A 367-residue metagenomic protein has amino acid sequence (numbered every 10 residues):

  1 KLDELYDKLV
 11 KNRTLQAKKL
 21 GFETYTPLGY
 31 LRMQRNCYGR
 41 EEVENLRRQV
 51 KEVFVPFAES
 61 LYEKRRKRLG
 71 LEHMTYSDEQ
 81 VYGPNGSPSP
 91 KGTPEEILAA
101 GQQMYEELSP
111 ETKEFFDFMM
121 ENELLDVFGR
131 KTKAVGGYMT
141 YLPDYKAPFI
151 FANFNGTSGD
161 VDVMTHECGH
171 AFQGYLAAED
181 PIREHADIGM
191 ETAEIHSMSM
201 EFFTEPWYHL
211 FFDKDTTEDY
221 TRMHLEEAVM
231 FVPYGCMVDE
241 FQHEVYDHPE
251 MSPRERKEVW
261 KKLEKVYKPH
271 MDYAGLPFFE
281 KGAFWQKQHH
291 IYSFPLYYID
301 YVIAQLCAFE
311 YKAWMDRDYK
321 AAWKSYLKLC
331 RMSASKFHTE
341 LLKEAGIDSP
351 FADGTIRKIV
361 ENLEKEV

Functional and structural regions predicted by a protein language model:
K1-F149, D348: Contiguous, non-catalytic segments that form substrate-binding/exosite surfaces or channel walls
N36-E44, E79-P90, P110, Y145-S158 (+4 more regions): Glycine- and acidic
L46, V50, T93, I97 (+6 more regions): Hydrophobic (often cysteine-bearing) scaffold residues that line and stabilize catalytic clefts of nucleotide/cofactor
E52-V53, A177, I188-T216, H224-L225 (+2 more regions): Post-HExxH zinc-binding segment in Zn-dependent metallohydrolases
F115-E121, H185-A186, D213-H224, E255-K257 (+1 more regions): Beta-strand segments within the central parallel beta-sheet cores of soluble alpha/beta enzyme folds
F128, M164, F172, S199-F202 (+5 more regions): C-terminal, non-catalytic "cap/extension" segments appended to globular domains
G159-E167: Short alpha-helical catalytic segment bearing the HExxH-like zincin motif of zinc-dependent metalloproteases
G169-R183, F203: Catalytic Zn2+-binding segment of zinc metalloproteases
